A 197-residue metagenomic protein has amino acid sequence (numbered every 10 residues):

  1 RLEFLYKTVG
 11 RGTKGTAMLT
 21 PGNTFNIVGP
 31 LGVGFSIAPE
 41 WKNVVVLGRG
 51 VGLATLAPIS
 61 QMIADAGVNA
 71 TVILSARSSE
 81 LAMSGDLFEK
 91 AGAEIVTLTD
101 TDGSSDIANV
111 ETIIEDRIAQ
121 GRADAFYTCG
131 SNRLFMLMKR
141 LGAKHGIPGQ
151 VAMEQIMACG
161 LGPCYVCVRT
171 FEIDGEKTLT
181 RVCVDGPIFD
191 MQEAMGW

Functional and structural regions predicted by a protein language model:
R1-N23: Ferredoxin-reductase
G29-G34, I173: Short, charged beta-turn/beta-strand-edge "cap" motif at the junction between a beta-strand and an adjacent loop
I37-E40, Q120: Short, flexible hinge/linker loops that cap or flank conserved catalytic cores
V44-L47: Conserved beta-strand elements of the Class I
L53-A64: Histidine-anchored nucleotide/phosphate-binding helix
M62-A70, A93: Conserved S-adenosyl-L-methionine
L74, S78-W197: Reductase modules of NAD(P)H-dependent flavoproteins
